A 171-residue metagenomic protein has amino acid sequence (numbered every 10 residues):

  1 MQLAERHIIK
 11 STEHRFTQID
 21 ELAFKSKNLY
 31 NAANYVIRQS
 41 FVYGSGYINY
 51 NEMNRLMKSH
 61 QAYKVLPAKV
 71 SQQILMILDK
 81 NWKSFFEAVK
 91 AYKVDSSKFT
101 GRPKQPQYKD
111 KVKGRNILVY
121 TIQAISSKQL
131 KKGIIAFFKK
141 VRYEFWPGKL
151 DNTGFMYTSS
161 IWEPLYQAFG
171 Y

Functional and structural regions predicted by a protein language model:
M1-Y171: Nucleic-acid substrate recognition interfaces
